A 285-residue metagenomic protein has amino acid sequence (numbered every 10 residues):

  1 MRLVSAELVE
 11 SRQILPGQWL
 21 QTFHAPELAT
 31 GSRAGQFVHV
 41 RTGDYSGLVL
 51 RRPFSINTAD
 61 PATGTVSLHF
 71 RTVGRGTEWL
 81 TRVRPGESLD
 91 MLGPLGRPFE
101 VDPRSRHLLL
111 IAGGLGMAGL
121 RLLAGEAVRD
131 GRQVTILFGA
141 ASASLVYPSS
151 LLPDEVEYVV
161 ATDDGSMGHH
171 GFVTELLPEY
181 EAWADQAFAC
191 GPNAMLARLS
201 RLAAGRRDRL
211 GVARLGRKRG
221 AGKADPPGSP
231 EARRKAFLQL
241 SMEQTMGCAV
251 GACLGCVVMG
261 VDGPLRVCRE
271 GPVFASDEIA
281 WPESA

Functional and structural regions predicted by a protein language model:
M1-P85: Ferredoxin-reductase
E10, T58, V160-T162, L240 (+1 more regions): Structural signal for conserved beta-strand scaffold positions within catalytic alpha/beta enzyme cores
G43-Y45, P94, V261: Short, surface-exposed secondary-structure boundary micro-motifs
S46-F54, G96-P103, C268: Short, Lys/Arg- and Gly-enriched loop/turn segments at beta-strand edges
R75-R214, G222-L240: FNR/FR-type flavoprotein reductase catalytic core
G119, M242-P272: Local cysteine-cluster metal-coordination motifs and their immediate loop/turn environment, predominantly Fe-S cluster
R269-A285: Short microdomains enriched in Cys/His and/or Lys/Arg
